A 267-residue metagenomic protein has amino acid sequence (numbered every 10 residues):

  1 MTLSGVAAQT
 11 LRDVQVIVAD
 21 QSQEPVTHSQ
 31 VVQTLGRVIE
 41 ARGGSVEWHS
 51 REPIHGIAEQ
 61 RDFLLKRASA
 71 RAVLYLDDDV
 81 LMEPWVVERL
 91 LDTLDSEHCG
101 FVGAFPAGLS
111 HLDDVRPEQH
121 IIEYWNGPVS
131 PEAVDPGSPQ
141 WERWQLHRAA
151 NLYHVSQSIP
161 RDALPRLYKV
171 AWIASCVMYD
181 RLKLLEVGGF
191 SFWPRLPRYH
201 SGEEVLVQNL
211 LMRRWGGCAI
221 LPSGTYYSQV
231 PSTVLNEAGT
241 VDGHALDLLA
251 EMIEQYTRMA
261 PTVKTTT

Functional and structural regions predicted by a protein language model:
M1, I159, P165-L182, E186-T267: C-terminal catalytic/acceptor-binding lobe
G5-H49: Acidic donor-binding segment of Leloir-type glycosyltransferases
R51-A68: Glycine-rich, basic loop-to-helix element that forms the pyrophosphate-binding segment of sugar-nucleotide handling
A70, E97-C99, W215-G216: Short, high-confidence coil segments that cap the C-terminus of an alpha-helix and link into the following beta-strand
V73: Short aromatic/hydrophobic "clamp" motif used to bind/position activated sugar donors
D77-L81: The conserved acidic donor/metal-binding loop of glycosyltransferases
W85-W144: Conserved donor NDP-sugar-binding/catalytic core segment of glycosyltransferases
V134-H154, S158-Y179: A recurrent flexible, glycine/aromatic-enriched loop bordering the glycosyltransferase active site that acts as
